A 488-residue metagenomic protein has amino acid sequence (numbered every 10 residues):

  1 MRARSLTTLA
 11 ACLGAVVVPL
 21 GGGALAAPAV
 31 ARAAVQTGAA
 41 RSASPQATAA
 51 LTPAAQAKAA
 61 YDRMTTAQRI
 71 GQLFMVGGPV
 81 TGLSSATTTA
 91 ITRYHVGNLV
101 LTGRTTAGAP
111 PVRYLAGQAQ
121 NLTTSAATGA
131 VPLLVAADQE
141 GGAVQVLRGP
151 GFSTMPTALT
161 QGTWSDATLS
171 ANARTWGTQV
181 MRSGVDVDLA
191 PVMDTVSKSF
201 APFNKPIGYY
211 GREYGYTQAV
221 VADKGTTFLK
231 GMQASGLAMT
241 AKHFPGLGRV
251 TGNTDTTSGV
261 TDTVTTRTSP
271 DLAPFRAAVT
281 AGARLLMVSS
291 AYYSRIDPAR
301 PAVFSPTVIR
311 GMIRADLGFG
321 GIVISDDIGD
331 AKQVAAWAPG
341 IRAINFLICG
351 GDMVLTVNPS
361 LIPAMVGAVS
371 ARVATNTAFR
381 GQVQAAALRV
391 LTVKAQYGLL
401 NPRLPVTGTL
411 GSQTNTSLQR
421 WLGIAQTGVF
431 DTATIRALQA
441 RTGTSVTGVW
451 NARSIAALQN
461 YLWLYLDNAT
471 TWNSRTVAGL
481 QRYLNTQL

Functional and structural regions predicted by a protein language model:
M1-L13, G21: N-terminal export and membrane-targeting signals
R2-L6, A27-A137, G142-Q145: N-terminal hydrophobic targeting/anchoring segments and the immediately downstream early-domain regions of hydrolases
V17-P28: C-terminal segment of classical bacterial N-terminal signal peptides
T65, A86, P110-N121, A127 (+1 more regions): Second-shell residues forming the walls of enzyme active-site clefts
I70-G78, G97-L101, L133-Q139, V187-P191 (+5 more regions): Hydrophobic faces of well-ordered beta-strands that scaffold small-molecule active sites in alpha/beta enzyme cores
Q120-S153, N172-S199, V221-G246: Glycine-rich, aromatic-flanked loop segments that form ligand/cofactor-binding clefts across common enzyme folds
A371, T375, Q396-L488: Cell-envelope/ECM-targeting effectors and their regulatory/trafficking segments
T375-L400: Mid-to-C-terminal alpha-helical segments outside catalytic/metal-binding sites
